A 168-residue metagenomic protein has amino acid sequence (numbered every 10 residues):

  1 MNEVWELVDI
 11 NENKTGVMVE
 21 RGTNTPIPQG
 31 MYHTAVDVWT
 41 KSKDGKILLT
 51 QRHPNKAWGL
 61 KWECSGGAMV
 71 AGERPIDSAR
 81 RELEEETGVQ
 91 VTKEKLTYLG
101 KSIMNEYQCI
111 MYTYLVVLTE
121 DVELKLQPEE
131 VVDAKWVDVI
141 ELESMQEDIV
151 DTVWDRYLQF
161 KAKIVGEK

Functional and structural regions predicted by a protein language model:
M1-D37, K43: Acidic, metal-coordinating catalytic segment for phosphate/diphosphate chemistry, firing primarily on the Nudix
I10, R52, V139: Residues immediately flanking
K14, G22, K56-K61, A71 (+2 more regions): Nudix hydrolase/Nudix homology domain
G30, W39, E123-Q127: Short secondary-structure boundary/capping segments
H33-G66: A glycine-rich, hydrophobic loop/mini-helix early in the fold
L48-L49, C64-T97: The catalytic Nudix box helix
